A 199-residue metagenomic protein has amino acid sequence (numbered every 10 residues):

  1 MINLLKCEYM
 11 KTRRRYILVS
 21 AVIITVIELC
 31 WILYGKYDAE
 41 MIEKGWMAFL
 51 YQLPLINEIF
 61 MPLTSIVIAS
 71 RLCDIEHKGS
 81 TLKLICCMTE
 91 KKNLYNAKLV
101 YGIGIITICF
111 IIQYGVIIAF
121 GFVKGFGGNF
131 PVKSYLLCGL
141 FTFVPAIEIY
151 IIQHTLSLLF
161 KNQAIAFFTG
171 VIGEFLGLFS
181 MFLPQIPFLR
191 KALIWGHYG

Functional and structural regions predicted by a protein language model:
M1-V22: Aromatic- and glycine-rich beta-strand/loop motifs that create alpha-glucan
K11, D74, C86, S157-L158: Helix-capping/transition residues at the boundaries of transmembrane alpha-helices and the short helical linkers
L18, T25-S65, A69, N96-K161 (+1 more regions): Secretory targeting signals
Y34-A48, F167, V171-G199: Terminal transmembrane helical anchor/hairpin motif
S70-I103: Helix-loop-helix units of permease transmembrane domains in multi-pass membrane transporters, especially ABC
S80-T81, I151, F167: Transmembrane alpha-helix boundary/hinge residues in polytopic small-molecule transporters
